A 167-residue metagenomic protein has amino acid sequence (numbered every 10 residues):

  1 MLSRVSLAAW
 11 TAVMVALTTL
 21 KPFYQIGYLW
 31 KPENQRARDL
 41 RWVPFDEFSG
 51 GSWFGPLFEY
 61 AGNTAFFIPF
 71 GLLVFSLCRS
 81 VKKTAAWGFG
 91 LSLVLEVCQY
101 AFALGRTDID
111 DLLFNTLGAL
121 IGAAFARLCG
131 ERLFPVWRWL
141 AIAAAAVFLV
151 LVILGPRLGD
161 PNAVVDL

Functional and structural regions predicted by a protein language model:
M1-A103, A124-L167: Bulky hydrophobic segments
A103-C129: Alpha-helical transmembrane segments that form the membrane-embedded catalytic/substrate-binding core of multi-pass
